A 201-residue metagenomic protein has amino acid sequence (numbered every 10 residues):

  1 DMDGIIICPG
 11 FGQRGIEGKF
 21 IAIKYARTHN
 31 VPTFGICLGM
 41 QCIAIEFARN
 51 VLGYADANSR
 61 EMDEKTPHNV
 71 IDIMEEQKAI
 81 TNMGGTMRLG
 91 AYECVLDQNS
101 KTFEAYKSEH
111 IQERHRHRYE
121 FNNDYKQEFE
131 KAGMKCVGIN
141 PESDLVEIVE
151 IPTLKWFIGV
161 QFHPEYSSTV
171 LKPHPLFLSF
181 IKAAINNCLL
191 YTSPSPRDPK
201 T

Functional and structural regions predicted by a protein language model:
G4-E93, N99-K101, F177-I185: Cysteine-nucleophile active-site neighborhood
G10-Q13, G39-M40, N99, P141-S143 (+2 more regions): Short, glycine-/Ser/Thr-/acidic-enriched flexible segments
F11-G15, Q112-R116, E165-K172: Short, contiguous acidic/charged loop-to-helix segments that flank catalytic cores in large enzymes
Q98-T153: Catalytic beta-strand/loop cores that center a nucleophilic Ser/Cys/Thr and support acyl-enzyme chemistry
V149-S179: A glycine-centered loop/beta-turn motif at secondary-structure junctions
Y191-P196: Conserved small/polar residues in nucleotide/adenosyl-binding loops
